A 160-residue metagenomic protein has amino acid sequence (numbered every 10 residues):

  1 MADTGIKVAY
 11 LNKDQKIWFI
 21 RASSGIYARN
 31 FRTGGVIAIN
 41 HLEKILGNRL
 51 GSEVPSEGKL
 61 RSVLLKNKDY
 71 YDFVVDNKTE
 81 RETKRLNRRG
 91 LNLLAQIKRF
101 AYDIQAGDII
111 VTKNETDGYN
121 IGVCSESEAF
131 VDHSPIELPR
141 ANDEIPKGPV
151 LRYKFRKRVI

Functional and structural regions predicted by a protein language model:
M1-Q96: Compositionally biased, charged N-terminal/linker segments
Y10-K13, G148-K154: A generic structural signal for short, non-catalytic loop/turn and secondary-structure boundary residues
S56-L151: Structured alpha/beta reader/binder surfaces that contact nucleic acids or chromatin modification marks
F155-I160: Intrinsically disordered, low-complexity linker and terminal regions at domain boundaries
